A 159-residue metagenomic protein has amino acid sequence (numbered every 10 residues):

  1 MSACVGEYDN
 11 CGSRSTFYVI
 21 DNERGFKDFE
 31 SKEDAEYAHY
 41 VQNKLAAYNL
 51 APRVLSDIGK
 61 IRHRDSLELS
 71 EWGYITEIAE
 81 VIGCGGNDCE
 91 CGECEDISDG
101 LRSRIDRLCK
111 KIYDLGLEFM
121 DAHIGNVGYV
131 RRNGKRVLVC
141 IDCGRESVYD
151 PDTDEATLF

Functional and structural regions predicted by a protein language model:
A3-N49: ATP-binding glycine-rich loop module of kinase domains
G12-S13, S70-E71, H123-G125: Short, surface-exposed coil-to-beta transition loops
V19-I20, D28, I78-E80, Y129-R131: Conserved hydrophobic "DFG−1" position in protein kinase catalytic cores
R24, L50, Y74, V137-V139: Protein kinase-like catalytic core scaffold
D34-V41, E95-D106: Well-ordered, non-membrane alpha-helical segments in soluble/globular domains
A46-R102: Conserved structural core of kinase catalytic domains
L108-L117: Protein kinase catalytic-loop region centered on the HRD/HxD motif
E118-F159: Catalytic activation segment of kinase domains across protein kinase-like and atypical kinase folds
